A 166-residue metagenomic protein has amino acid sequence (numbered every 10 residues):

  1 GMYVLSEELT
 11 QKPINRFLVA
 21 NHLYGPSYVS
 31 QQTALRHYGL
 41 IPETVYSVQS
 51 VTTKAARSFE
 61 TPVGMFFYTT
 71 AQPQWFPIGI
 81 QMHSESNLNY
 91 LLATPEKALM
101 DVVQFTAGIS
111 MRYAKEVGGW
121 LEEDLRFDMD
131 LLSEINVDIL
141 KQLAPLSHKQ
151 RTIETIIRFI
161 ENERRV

Functional and structural regions predicted by a protein language model:
G1-P26: Short beta-edge/loop segments at beta->alpha junctions of small alpha/beta modules that act as binding/recognition
E7, T70, M129: Pocket-edge structural micro-motifs
T10, P73-W75, F105: Short, solvent-exposed loop/turn segments at secondary-structure junctions
V19, L23-P26, V51, V63 (+1 more regions): Alpha-helix N-cap/loop-to-helix boundary motif
Q32-H83: Exposed, interaction-prone assembly regions rather than primary DNA-binding/catalytic cores
G79-V166: Hydrophobic alpha-helical interaction segments
